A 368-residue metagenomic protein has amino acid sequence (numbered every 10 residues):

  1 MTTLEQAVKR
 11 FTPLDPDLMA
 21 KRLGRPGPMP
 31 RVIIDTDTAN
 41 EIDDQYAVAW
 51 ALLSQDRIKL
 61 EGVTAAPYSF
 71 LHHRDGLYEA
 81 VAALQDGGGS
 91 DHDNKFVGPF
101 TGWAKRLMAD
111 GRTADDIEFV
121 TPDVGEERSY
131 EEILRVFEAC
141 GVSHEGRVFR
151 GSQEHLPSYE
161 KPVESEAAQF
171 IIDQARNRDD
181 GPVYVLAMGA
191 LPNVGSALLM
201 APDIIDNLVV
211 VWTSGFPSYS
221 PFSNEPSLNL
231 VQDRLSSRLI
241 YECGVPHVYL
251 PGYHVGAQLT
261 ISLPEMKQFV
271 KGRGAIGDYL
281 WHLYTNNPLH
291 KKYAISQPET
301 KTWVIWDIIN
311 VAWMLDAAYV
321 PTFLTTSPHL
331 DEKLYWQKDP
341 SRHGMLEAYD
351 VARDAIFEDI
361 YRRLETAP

Functional and structural regions predicted by a protein language model:
T2-V32, Y46-G62, G89-S90, L228-V231 (+2 more regions): Conformational coupling and interaction surfaces
T3-N94, G111-T113, H144, G151-L263 (+1 more regions): Active-site histidine-anchored catalytic micro-motif
A39-N40, T121, G125, W303: Extracytoplasmic/periplasmic, Sec-exported soluble proteins
Y46, R128, E132-R135, E166 (+5 more regions): Extracytoplasmic/secreted proteins, especially bacterial periplasmic and envelope-associated proteins
Q85-D116, G125, E132, V136-R147: A glycine-rich helix N-cap at a beta->alpha junction
F119-E126, P157, K161: Short gly/ser-rich anion-binding loops that grip negatively charged ligand groups
R147-H155, L289, Q337: Short, basic/glycine-rich phosphate-binding loops at helix/coil junctions that contact nucleotide phosphates
